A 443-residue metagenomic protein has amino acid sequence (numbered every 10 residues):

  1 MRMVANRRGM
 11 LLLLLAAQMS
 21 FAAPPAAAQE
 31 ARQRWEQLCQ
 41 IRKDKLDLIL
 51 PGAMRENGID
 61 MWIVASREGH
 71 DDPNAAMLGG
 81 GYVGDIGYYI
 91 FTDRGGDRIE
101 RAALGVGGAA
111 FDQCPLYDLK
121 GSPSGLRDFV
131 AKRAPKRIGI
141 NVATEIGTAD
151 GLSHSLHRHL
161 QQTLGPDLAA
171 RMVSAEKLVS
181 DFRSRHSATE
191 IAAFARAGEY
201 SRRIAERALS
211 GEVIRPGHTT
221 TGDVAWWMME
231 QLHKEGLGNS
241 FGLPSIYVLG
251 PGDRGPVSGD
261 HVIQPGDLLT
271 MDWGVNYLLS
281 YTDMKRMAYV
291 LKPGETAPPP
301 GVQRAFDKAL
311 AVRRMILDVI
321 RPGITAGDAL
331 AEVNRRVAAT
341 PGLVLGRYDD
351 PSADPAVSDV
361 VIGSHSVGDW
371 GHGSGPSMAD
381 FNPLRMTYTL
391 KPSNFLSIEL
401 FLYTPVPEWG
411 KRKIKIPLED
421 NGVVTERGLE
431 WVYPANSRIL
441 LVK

Functional and structural regions predicted by a protein language model:
M1-N6: N-terminal secretory signal peptides that target proteins for export/translocation
G9-S20: Bacterial N-terminal signal peptides
P24-K443: Active-site neighborhoods and metal-handling regions in enzymes and metal-associated proteins
